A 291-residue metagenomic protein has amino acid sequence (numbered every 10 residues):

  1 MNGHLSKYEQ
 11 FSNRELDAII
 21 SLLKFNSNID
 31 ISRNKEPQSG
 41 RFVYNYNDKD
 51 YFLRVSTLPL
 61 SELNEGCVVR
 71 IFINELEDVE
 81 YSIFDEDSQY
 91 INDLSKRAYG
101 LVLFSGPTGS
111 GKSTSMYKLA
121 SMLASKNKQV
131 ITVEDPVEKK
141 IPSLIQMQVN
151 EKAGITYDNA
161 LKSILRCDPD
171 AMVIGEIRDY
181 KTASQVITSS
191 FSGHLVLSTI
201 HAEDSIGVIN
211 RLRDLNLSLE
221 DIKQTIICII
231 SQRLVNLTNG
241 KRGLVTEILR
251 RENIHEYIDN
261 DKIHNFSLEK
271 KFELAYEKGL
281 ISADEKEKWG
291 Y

Functional and structural regions predicted by a protein language model:
M1-Y291: Short, flexible helix-loop junctions that flank or precede catalytic/ligand sites
